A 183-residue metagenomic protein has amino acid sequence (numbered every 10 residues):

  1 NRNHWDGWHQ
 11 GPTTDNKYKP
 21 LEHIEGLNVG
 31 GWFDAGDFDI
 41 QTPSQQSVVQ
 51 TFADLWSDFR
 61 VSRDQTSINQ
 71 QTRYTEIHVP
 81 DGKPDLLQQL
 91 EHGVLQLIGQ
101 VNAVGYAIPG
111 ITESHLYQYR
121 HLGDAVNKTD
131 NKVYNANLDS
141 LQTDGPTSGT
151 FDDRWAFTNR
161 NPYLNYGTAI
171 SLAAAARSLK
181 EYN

Functional and structural regions predicted by a protein language model:
R2-Q46, F59-S178, Y182-N183: Extended ligand-binding groove/face enriched in aromatic
V49-F52: HEAT-repeat alpha-solenoid elements in large eukaryotic scaffold proteins
